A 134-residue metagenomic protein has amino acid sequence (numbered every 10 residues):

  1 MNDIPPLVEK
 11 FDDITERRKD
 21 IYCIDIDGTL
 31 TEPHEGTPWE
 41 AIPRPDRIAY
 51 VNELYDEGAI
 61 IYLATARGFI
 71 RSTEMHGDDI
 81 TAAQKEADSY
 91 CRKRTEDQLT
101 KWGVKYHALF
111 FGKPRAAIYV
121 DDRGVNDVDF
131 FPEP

Functional and structural regions predicted by a protein language model:
M1-P134: Catalytic phosphate/metal-binding cores of nucleic-acid and nucleotide-processing enzymes, i.e., regions that mediate
